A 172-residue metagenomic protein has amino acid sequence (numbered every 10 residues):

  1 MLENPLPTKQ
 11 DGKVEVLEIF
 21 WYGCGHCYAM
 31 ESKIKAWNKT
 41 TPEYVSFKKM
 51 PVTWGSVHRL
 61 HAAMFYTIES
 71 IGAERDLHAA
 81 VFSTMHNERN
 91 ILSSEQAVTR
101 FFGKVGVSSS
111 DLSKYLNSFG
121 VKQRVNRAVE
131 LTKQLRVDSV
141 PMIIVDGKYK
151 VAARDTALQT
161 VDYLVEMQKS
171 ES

Functional and structural regions predicted by a protein language model:
M1-S56, N126-V129, K133-Q134, E166-S172: Extracytoplasmic thiol/disulfide redox context detector
D11-K13, H61, S139-V140: A structure-centric signal for secondary-structure junctions around beta-strands
G23-H26, T53-V57, T84-E88, V121 (+1 more regions): Solvent-exposed loop/turn segments at secondary-structure junctions within structured extracellular/periplasmic domains
C27, V57-H58, I91-S94, V125 (+1 more regions): Alpha-helix N-cap/helix-start motif
E31-N38, H61-F65, H78, E95 (+5 more regions): Extracytoplasmic/secreted envelope proteins and their assembly/folding machinery, especially bacterial periplasmic
T40-I71, R75-G103: Structural microenvironment flanking redox-active thiols in thiol-disulfide oxidoreductases
K104-S172: C-terminal cap of thioredoxin/glutaredoxin-like
